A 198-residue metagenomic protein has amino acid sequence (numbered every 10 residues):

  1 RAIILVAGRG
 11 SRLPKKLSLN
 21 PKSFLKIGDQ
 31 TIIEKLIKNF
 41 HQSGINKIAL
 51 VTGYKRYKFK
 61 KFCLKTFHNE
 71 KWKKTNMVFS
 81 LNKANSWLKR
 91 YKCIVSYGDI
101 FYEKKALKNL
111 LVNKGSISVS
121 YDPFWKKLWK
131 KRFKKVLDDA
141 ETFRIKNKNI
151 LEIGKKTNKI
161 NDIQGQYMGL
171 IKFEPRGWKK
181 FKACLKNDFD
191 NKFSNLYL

Functional and structural regions predicted by a protein language model:
R1-L17: N-terminal nucleotide-binding beta1-loop-alpha1 segment
S18-E34: Short catalytic helix/loop segments, enriched in acidic residues and glycine and frequently bearing histidine
Q30-K47, K83-W87: A short, N-terminal amphipathic alpha-helix
L50-T66: Acidic donor-binding segment of Leloir-type glycosyltransferases
F62, K104-C184: Conserved core of the sugar-phosphate nucleotidyltransferase
C63-I94: Short phosphate-binding loop-to-helix
G98-I100: The conserved acidic donor/metal-binding loop of glycosyltransferases
D190-L198: Catalytic core and acceptor-binding pocket of nucleotide-sugar-dependent glycosyltransferases
